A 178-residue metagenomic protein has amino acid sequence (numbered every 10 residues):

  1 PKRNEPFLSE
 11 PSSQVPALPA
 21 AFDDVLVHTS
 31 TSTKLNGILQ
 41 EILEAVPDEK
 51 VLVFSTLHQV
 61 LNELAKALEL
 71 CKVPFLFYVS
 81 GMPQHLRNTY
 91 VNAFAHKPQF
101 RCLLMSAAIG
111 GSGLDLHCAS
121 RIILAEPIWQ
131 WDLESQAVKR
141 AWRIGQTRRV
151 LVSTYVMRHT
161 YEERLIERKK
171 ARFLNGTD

Functional and structural regions predicted by a protein language model:
P1-C102, A108: Conserved Helicase C-terminal RecA-like lobe
E41, A67, Y90-A93, R121 (+4 more regions): Alpha-helical recognition domains of nuclear gene-regulatory proteins
L52-F54, P74-F77, L103, D115 (+2 more regions): Beta-strand cores of modular interaction/reader domains in eukaryotic scaffold and signaling proteins, especially PDZ
L61-K66, L103-T147: SF2 helicase motor core recognition
I128-D178: A conserved SF2-helicase RecA2
